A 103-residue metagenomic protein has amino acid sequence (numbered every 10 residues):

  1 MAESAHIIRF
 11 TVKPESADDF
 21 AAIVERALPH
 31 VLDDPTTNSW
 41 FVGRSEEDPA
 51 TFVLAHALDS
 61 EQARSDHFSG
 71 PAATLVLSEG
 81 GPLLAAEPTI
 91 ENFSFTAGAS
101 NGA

Functional and structural regions predicted by a protein language model:
A2, F41-A50, V76-A103: Glycine-rich beta-strand-turn "strand-cap" elements at beta-sheet edges
A2-S4, D19, P35-T37: Short, flexible segments with low predicted structural confidence
E3-T11, W40-F68: Short, well-ordered beta-strand segments in beta-rich or mixed alpha/beta enzyme and ligand-binding folds
T11-A21: Short, surface-exposed ligand-recognition loops at beta-strand->loop->(often short) alpha-helix junctions that present
V12-P14, S60, S94-A97: Non-catalytic surface loops within mature trypsin-like serine protease
A22, G70, F95-A97: Generic detector of N-terminal low-structure segments
A22-A27, T51-V53: Short, charged low-complexity linear motifs
R26, H30-N38, A57-E91: An amphipathic, aromatic/His-enriched active-site/gating alpha helix that lines ligand/cofactor pockets
